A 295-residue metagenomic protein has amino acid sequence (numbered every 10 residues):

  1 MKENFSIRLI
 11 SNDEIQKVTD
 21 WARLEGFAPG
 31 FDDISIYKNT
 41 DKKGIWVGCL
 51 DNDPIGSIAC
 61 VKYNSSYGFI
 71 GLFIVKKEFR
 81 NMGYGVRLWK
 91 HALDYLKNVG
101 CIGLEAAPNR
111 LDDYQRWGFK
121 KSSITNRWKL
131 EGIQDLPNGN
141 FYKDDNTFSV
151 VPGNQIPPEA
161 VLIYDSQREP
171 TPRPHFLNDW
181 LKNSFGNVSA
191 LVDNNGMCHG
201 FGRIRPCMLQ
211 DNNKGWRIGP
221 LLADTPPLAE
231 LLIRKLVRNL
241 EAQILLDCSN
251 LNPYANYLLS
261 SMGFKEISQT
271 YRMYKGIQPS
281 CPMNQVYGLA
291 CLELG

Functional and structural regions predicted by a protein language model:
M1-N4: Eukaryotic N-terminal low-complexity, Ser/Thr- and Lys/Arg-rich leader segments that predominantly function as
I15-A59, E169-S189: Active-site rim helix/loop that mediates acceptor-substrate recognition in acyltransferases
Q16, F119-K214: Amide-forming acyltransferase catalytic core, primarily the GNAT-like/NAT-type and related acyltransferase folds
V47, D53-K62, G68-I74, M197-Q210 (+1 more regions): Conserved beta-strand in the GNAT
V75, N81-D94, D224-R238, Y257: Conserved acetyl-CoA-binding loop-helix of GNAT-fold acetyltransferases
W89-Y95, G103-E105, R110: A generic, well-ordered mixed alpha/beta core segment in the N-terminal half of proteins
A106, D112, W117-G139, P220-L222 (+1 more regions): Active-site/acyl-donor-binding loops of N-acyltransferases
V188, C198-I204, L209, N213-C248: Flexible loop/N-cap segments at domain edges
